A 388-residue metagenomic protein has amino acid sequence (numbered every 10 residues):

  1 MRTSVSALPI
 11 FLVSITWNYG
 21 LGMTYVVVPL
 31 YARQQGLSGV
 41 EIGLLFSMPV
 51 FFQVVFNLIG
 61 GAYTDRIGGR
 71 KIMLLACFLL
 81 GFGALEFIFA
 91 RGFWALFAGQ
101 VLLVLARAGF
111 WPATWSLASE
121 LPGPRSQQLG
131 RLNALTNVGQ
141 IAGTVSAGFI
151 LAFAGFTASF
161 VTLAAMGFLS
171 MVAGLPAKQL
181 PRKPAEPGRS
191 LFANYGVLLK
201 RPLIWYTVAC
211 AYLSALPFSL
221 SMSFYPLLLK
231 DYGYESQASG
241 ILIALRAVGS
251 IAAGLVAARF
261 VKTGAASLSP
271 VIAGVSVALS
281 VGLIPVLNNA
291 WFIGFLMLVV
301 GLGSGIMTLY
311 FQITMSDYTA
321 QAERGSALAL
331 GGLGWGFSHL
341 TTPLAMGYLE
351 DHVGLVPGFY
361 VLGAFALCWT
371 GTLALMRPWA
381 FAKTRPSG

Functional and structural regions predicted by a protein language model:
M1-S4, Q179-V208: Juxtamembrane intracellular "pre-TM" segments in multi-pass secondary transporters
R2-V50, W205-C210, A215-E235, S239: Helix-loop boundary and gating motifs at the non-cytosolic
V50-L58, Q140-I141, A247-I251, L255 (+1 more regions): Residue-level signature of mid-helix packing/kink "hotspots" within the transmembrane helices of 12-pass Major
F56-G68, L151, A253-A265, E350: Helix-to-loop junctions at the C-terminal end of transmembrane segments in multipass secondary transporters
K71-E86, A164, L268-G282: Structural signature of the two symmetry-related core transmembrane helices
G99-V138: Cytoplasmic helix-loop-helix junction between adjacent transmembrane helices in 12-TM secondary transporters
A164-P184, T372-R377: C-terminal membrane-cytosol helix-exit motif in multi-pass small-molecule transporters
E323-H352: A late C-terminal transmembrane helix in Major Facilitator Superfamily
